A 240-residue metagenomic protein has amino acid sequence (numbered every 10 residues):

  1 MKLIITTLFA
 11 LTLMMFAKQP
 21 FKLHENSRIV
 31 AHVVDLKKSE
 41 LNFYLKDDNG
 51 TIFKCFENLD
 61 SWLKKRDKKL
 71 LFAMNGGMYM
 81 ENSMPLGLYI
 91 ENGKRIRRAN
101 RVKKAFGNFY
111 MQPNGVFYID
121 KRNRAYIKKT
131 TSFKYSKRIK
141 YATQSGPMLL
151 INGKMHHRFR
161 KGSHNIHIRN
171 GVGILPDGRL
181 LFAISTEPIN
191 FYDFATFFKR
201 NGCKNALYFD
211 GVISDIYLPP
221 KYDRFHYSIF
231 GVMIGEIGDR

Functional and structural regions predicted by a protein language model:
M1-I4: Positively charged n-region of N-terminal signal peptides that target proteins for export
F9-A17: Hydrophobic h-region of N-terminal signal peptides that target proteins for export in Gram-negative bacteria
F16-N108: Zymogen propeptides
I29, K69-L70, Q112-V116, G146 (+4 more regions): Short, surface-exposed beta-edge/turn micro-motifs
K46-N49, T131-Y135, I184-P188: Short, solvent-exposed aromatic-acidic interface loops
M84-M155, F159: Active-site-adjacent helix-turn-beta-strand microarchitecture at beta-sheet edges that either contains or buttresses
L86-V102, R158, G162-K204, S214-R240: Conserved, well-ordered active-site substructure
